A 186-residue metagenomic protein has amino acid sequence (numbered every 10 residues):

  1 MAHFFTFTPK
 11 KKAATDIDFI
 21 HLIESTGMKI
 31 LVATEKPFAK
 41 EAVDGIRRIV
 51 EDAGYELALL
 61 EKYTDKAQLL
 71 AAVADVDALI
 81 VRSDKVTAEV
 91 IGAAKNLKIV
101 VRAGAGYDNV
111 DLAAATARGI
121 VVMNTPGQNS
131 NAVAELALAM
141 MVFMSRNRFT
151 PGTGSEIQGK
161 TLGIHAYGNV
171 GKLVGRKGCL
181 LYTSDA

Functional and structural regions predicted by a protein language model:
H3, K12-T15: Positively charged N-terminal leader segments that act as targeting/secretion signals
G27-L31: Extreme N-terminal starter segment of soluble prokaryotic enzymes
A33-P37, S83: Structural motif
G45-Y55: A short, Lys/Arg-enriched amphipathic alpha-helix followed by its capping loop at the start of a domain
E56-T64: A short beta-strand-loop structural module common to alpha/beta enzyme folds
A58, D77-G154: Phosphate/diphosphate ligand-binding glycine-rich loop within oxidoreductases
M144-G178: Glycine-rich NAD(P)-binding loop of Rossmann-like domains
Y182-A186: Conserved small/polar residues in nucleotide/adenosyl-binding loops
